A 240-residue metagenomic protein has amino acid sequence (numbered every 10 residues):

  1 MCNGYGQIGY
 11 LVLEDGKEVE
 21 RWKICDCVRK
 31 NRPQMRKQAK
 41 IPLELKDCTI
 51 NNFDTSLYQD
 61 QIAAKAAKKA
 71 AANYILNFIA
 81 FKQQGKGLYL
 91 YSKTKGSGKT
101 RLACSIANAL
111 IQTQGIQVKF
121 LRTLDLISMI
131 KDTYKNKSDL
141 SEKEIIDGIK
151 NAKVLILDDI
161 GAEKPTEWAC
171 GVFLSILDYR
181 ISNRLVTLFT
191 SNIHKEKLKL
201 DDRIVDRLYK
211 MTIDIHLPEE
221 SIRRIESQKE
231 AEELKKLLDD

Functional and structural regions predicted by a protein language model:
M1-A66, E219, R224-D240: A short, basic N-terminal segment
C2, F53, R122, D158 (+3 more regions): Conserved RecA-like P-loop NTPase ATPase core
Q59-K68, L88, K93-S97, A107-N151: Short glycine-rich substrate-engagement loop in P-loop NTPases that contacts/grips substrate
A70-K82, K86: Pre-Walker A adenine-sensing motif
I75-I79, M129-L155, G171-Y179, R203: Conserved alpha-helical scaffold flanking the Walker A/P-loop in AAA+ ATPase domains
L102, I106: Hydrophobic positions on the alpha1 helix immediately C-terminal to the Walker A/P-loop
I116-Q117, N151-L155, N183-F189: Loop/turn-to-beta-strand initiation segments
S128-M129, T133, A162-D240: Replace "adjacent to P-loop NTPase cores in ATP/GTP-dependent enzymes" with "adjacent to NTP-binding cores
